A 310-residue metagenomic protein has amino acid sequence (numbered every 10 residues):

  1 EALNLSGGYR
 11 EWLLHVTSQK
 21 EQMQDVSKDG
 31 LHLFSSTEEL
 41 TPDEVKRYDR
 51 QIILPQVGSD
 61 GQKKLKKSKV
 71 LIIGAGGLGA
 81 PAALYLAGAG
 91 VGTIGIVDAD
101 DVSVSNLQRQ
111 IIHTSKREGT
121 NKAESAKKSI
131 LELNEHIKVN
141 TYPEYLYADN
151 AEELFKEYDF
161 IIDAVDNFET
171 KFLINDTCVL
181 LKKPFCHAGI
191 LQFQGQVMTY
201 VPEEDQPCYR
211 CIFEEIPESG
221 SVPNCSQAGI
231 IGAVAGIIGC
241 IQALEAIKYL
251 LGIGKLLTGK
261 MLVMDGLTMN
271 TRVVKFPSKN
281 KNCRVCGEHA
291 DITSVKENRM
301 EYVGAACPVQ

Functional and structural regions predicted by a protein language model:
E1, S6, R10-Q310: Adenine nucleotide-associated cytosolic modules
